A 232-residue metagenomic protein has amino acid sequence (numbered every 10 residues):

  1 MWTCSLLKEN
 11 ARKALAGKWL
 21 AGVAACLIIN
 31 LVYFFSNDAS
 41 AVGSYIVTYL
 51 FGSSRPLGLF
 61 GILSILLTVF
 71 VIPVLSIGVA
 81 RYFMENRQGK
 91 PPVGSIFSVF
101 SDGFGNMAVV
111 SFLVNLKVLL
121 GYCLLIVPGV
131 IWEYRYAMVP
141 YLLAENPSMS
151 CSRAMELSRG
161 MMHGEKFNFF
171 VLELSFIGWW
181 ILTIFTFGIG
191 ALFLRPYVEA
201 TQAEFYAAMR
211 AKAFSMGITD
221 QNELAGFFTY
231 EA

Functional and structural regions predicted by a protein language model:
M1-A232: Hydrophobic alpha-helical membrane segments
